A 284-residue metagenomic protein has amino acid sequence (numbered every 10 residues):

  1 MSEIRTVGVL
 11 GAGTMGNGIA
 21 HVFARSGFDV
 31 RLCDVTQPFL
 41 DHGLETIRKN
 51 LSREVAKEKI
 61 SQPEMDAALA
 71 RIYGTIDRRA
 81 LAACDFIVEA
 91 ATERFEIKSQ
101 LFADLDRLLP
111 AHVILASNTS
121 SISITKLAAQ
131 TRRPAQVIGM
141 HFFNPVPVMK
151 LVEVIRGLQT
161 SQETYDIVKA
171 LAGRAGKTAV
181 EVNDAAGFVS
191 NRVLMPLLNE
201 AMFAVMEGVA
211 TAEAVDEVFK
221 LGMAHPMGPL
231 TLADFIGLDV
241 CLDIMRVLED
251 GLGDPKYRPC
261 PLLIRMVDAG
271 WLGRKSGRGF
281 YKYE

Functional and structural regions predicted by a protein language model:
M1-N50, K57: NAD(P)+-binding Rossmann beta1-loop-alpha1 motif at the extreme N-terminus of oxidoreductases
S2, Q162-D166, G173-D184, F203-E207 (+1 more regions): NAD(P)-dependent Rossmann-like dehydrogenase/reductase catalytic/cofactor-binding core
V7, R25-G27, L32, A67-F86 (+3 more regions): Amphipathic alpha-helical segments at domain termini/boundaries
L10, C33, T75, A90 (+3 more regions): Structural motif
L32-M65, V154-Y165, A179, A186-L194: Rossmann-like dinucleotide-binding cores of NAD(P)H-dependent redox enzymes
P38-H42, R53-L115, I122: Rossmann-like NAD(P)-binding element
I114-D184, F188-R192: Rossmann-fold dinucleotide-binding core
